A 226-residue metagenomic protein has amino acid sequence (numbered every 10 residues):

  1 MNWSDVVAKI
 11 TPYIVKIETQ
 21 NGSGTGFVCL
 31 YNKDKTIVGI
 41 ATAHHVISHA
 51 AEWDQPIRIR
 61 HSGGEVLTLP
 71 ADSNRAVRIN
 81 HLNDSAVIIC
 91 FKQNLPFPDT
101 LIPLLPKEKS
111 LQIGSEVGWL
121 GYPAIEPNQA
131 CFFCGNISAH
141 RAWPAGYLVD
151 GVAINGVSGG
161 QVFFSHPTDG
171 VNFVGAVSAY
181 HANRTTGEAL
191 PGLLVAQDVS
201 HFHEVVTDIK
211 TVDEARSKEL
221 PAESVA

Functional and structural regions predicted by a protein language model:
M1-D5, F173-A226: C-terminal cap/linker of serine protease catalytic domains
A8-K16, A145-Y147: Short, hydrophobic/aromatic-rich segments at coil-to-beta transitions
I14-I40: A conserved glycine-rich beta-strand in the N-terminal activation segment of trypsin-fold
V15-S23, S48-A142: Serine endopeptidase catalytic core focused on the charge-relay Asp
F27, G151-V177: Catalytic nucleophile loop of clan PA
N32-I37, H166-N172, T185-E188: Short, solvent-exposed loop/turn segments that connect beta-strands within catalytic domains and beta-strand-rich
T36-I37, A86-V87, P144-G151: Short, solvent-exposed secondary-structure boundary/capping segments
A43-V46, G121-A124, V174-N183: Short beta->alpha transition motifs characteristic of CBS
